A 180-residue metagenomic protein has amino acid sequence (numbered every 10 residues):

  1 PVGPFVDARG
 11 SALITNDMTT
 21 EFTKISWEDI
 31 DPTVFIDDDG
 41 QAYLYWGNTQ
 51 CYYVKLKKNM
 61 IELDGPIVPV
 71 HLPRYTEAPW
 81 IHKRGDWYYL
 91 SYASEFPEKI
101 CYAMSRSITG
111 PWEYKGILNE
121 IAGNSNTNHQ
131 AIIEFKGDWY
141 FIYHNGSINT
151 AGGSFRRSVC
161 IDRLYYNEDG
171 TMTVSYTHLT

Functional and structural regions predicted by a protein language model:
P1, F22-K24, D31-Y52, P79-S94 (+1 more regions): Hydrophobic core segments of beta-strands in well-ordered, beta-rich domains
V2-K24, K55-R74, A103-A122, V174: Blade-edge beta-strand/turn elements of extracellular beta-propeller and related beta-sheet repeat scaffolds
E28-D31, Y75-E77, N126-N128: Beta-rich catalytic cores
G40, N124, G137, D169-G170: Detector for glycine-centered tight turns/loop "hinges" at secondary-structure junctions
Y52-K55, E98-A103, A151, R157-I161: Structural motif
E120-S158: Repeat-solenoid scaffold signature
T177-T180: Conserved small/polar residues in nucleotide/adenosyl-binding loops
